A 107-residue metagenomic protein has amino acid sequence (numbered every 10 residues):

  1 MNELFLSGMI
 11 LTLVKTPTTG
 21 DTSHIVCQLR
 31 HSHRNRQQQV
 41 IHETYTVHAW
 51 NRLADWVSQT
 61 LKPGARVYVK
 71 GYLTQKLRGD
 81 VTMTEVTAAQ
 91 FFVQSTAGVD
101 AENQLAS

Functional and structural regions predicted by a protein language model:
M1-S107: Single-stranded nucleic acid-binding surfaces, predominantly the OB-fold ssDNA-binding core
